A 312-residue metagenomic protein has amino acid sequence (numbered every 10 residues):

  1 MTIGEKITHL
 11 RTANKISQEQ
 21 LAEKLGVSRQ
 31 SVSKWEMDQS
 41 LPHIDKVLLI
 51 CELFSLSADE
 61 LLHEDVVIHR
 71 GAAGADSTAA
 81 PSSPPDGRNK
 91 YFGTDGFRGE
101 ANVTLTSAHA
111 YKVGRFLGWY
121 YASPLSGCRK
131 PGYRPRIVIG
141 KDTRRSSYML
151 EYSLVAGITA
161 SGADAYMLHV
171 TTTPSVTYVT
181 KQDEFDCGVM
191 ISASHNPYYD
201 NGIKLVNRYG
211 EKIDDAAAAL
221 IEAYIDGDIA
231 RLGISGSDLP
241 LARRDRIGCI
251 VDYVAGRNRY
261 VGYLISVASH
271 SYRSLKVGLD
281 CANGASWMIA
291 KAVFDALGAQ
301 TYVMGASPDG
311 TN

Functional and structural regions predicted by a protein language model:
E5-K24: Short basic helix-loop element that most often maps to the first helix and adjoining turn of HTH DNA-binding modules
I7, L21-A22, V32-W35, L61 (+1 more regions): Conserved hydrophobic/aromatic packing and binding residues within compact polymer-binding modules
L25-L41, H63-V66: Recognition helix of helix-turn-helix/homeodomain-like DNA-binding domains that insert into the DNA major groove
D45-E60: DNA major-groove recognition helix of helix-turn-helix/homeodomain DNA-binding modules
A58, L62-P85: Charged, helix-prone or intrinsically disordered regulatory segments positioned adjacent to compact structured domains
D76-A156, A160-S161, R246, I250-V277: An N-terminal, well-structured beta->alpha segment
P84-D86, E100, C128, N201-N312: Gly/Ser/Thr-enriched, mixed-charge loops and adjacent short helices that form phosphate/oxyanion-binding elements
S126-E211: Ferredoxin-reductase
